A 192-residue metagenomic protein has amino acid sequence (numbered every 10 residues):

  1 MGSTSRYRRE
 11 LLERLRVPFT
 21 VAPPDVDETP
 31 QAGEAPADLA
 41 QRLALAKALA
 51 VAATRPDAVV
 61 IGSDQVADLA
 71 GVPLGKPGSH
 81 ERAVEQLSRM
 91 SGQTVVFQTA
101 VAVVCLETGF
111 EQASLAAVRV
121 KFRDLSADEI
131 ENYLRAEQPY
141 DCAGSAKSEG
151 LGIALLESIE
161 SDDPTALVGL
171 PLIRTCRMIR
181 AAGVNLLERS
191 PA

Functional and structural regions predicted by a protein language model:
M1-V17: N-terminal beta1-alpha1 ligand-phosphate binding loop
T4, P24, L106: Cofactor-binding loop segments of dinucleotide-utilizing enzymes, especially the Rossmann-like FAD- and NAD(P)+-binding
E10-R14, Q31-A32, A53-T54: Short loop/helix-cap segments at secondary-structure boundaries that form the rim of catalytic
R16-G33, E111-A117: Short glycine-rich, Thr/Ser-proximal phosphate-binding strand/loop in the N-terminal lobe of ATP-dependent enzymes
P36-A192: Anionic-ligand binding patches
